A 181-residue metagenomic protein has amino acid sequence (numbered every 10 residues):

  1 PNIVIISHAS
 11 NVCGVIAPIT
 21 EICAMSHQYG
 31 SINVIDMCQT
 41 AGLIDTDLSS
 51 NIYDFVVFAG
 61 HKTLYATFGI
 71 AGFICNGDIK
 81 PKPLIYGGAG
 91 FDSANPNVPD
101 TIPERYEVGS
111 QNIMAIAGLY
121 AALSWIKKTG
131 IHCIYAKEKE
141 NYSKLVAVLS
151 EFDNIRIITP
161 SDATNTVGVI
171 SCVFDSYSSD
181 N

Functional and structural regions predicted by a protein language model:
P1-N181: Pyridoxal 5′-phosphate
